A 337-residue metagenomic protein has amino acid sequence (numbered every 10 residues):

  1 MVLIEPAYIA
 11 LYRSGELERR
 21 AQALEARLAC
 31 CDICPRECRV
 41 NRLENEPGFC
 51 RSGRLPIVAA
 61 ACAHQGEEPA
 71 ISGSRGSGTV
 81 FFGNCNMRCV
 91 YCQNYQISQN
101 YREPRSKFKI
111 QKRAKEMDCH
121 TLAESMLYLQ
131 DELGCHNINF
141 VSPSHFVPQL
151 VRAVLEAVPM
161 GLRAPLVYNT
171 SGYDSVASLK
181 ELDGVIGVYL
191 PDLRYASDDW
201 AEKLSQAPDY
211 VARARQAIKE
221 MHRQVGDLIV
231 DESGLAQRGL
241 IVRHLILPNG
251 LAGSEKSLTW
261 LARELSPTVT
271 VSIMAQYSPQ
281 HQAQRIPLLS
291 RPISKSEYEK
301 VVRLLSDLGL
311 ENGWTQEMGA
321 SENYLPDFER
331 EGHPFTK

Functional and structural regions predicted by a protein language model:
M1-E46, G226-K337: Auxiliary Fe-S-binding modules of radical SAM enzymes
C50-G184, V188, D198: Conserved Radical SAM active-site core
G78, I138, L166-Y168, Y189-P191 (+3 more regions): Hydrophobic faces of well-ordered beta-strands that scaffold small-molecule active sites in alpha/beta enzyme cores
Q96-R102, I110-R113, K203-P208, R285-P292: Short glycine-enriched, charge-decorated loop/helix-capping segments at active-site entrances that position
S98-Q99, V147, G172-S175, L193-V211 (+3 more regions): Conserved radical SAM core fold
V154-P165, Q216-Q224, K295-R303: Alpha-helix-loop-beta-strand connector modules within alpha/beta enzyme cores
D183-D198, T268-Y277: Non-cysteine beta-strand/loop elements that form the S-adenosyl-L-methionine
E202-E232: Anionic-ligand binding region
